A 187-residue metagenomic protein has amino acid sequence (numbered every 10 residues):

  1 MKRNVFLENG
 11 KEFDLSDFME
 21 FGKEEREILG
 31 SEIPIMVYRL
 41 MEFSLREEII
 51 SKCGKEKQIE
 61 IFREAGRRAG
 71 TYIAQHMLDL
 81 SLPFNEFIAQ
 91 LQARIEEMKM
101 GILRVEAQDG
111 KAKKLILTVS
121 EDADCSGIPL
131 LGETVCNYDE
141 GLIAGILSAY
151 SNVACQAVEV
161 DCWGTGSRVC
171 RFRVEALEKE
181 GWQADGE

Functional and structural regions predicted by a protein language model:
M1-I116, D122-N137, D161-E187: N-terminal accessory segment detector
K55, N152-V153: Short, well-ordered coil loops that connect the C-terminus of an alpha-helix to the N-terminus of a beta-strand
N137-N152: Active-site helix/loop of acyl-thioester processing domains in fatty-acid/polyketide metabolism, spanning hotdog-fold
V153-C162: Low-complexity, intrinsically disordered Gly/Pro/Thr-rich segments
